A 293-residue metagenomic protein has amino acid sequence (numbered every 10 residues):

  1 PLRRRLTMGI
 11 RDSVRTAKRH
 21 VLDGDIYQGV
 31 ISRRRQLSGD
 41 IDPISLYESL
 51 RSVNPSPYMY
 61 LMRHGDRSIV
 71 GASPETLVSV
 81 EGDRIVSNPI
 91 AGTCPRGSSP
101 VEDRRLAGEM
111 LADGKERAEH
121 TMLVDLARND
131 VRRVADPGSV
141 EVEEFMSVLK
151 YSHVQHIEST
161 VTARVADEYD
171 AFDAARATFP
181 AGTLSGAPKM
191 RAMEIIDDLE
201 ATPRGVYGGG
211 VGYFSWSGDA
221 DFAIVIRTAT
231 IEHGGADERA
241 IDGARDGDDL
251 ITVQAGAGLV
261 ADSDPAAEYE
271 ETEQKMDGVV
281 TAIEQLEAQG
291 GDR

Functional and structural regions predicted by a protein language model:
R5-T7, R11-R293: Extended alpha-helical targeting/anchoring segments, especially N-terminal organellar/secretory targeting helices
